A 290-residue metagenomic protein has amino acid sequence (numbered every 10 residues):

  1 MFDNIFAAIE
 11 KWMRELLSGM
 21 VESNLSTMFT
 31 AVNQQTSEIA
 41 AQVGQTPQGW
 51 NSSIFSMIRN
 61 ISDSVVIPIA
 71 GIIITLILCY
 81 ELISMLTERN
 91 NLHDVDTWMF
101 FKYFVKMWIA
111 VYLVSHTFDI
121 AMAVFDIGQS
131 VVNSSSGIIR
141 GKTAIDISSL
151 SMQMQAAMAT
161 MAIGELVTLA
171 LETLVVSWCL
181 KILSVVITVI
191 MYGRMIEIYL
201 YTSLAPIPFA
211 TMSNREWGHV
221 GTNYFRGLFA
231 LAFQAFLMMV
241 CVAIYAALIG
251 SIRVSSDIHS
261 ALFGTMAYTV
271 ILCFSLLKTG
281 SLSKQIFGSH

Functional and structural regions predicted by a protein language model:
M1-I73, R89-W98, M107-C179, G218 (+3 more regions): Gly/Ser-rich, low-complexity
V66, A70-Y80, F104-W108, Y112 (+8 more regions): Residue-level signal for the membrane-embedded core of alpha-helical transmembrane segments, especially mid-helix
A70, L78, M85, Y192 (+5 more regions): Long, contiguous hydrophobic alpha-helical segments, chiefly transmembrane helices and signal peptides
L76, A121-V124, G128, V186-V189 (+3 more regions): Membrane-embedded alpha-helices of multi-pass transport/permease systems
L82-V95, S184-T188, E216-W217: Membrane-water interface regions at transmembrane-helix termini and the short interhelical loops of multi-pass membrane
V176, L180-M212, R226-A247: Alpha-helical transmembrane segments of helical membrane proteins, especially in multi-pass transport, channel
